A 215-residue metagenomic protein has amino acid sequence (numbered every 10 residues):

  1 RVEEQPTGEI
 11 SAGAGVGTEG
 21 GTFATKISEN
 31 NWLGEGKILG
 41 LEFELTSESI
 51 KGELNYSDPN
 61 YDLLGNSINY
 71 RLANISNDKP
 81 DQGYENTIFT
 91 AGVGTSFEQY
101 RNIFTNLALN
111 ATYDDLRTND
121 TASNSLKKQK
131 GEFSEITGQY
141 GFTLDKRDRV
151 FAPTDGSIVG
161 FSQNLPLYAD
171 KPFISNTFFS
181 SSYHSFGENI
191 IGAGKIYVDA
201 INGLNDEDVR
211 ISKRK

Functional and structural regions predicted by a protein language model:
R1-G160, H184: Gram-negative/organellar outer-membrane beta-barrel architecture
V16, F43, K146-D148, Q163-L167 (+4 more regions): Primarily recognizes Gram-negative and organellar outer-membrane beta-barrels
E35-G36, L64, P153-T154, Y168 (+3 more regions): Surface-exposed loop/turn and secondary-structure junction residues enriched for glycine/proline
S57, T143, T177-S181, K195-Y197: Short, well-ordered alpha-helical packing segments
E85, A152-G156, K171-S175, I190-I191: Short glycine/proline-enriched turns and hinge-like loops at secondary-structure junctions
E132, D170-K171: Generic detection of long, well-ordered alpha-helical segments
E188-K215: Extracytoplasmic gating/loop element in the C-terminal half of outer-membrane beta-barrel translocons and assembly
